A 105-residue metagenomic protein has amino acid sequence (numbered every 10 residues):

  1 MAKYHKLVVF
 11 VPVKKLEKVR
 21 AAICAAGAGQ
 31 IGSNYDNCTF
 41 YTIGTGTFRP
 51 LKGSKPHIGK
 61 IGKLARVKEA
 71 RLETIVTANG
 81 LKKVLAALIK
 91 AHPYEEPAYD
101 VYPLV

Functional and structural regions predicted by a protein language model:
M1-V105: Hydrophobic structural segments
